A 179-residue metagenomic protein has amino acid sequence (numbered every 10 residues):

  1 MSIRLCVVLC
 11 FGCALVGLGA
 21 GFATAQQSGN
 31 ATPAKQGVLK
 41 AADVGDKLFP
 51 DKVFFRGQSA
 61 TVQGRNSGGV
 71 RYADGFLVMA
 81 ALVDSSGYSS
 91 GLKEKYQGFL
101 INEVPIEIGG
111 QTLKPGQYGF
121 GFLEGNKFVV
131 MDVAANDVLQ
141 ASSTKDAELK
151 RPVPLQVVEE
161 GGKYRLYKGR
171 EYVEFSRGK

Functional and structural regions predicted by a protein language model:
M1-L5: Positively charged n-region of N-terminal signal peptides that target proteins for export
C6-G19: Bacterial N-terminal signal peptides
G21-S90, Q140-K179: Primarily secretory-pathway and cell-envelope proteins
L82-V133: Mid-length scaffold segments of soluble, non-membrane domains
N136-D137: Short edge-strand/loop segments of extracellular domains
